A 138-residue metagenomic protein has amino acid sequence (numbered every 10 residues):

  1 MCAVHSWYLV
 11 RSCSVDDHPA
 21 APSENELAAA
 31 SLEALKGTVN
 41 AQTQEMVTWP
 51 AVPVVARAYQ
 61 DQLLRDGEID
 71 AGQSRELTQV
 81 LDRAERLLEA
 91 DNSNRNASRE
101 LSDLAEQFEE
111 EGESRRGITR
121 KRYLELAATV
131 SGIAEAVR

Functional and structural regions predicted by a protein language model:
C2-R138: Soluble extracellular-acting proteins and domains
